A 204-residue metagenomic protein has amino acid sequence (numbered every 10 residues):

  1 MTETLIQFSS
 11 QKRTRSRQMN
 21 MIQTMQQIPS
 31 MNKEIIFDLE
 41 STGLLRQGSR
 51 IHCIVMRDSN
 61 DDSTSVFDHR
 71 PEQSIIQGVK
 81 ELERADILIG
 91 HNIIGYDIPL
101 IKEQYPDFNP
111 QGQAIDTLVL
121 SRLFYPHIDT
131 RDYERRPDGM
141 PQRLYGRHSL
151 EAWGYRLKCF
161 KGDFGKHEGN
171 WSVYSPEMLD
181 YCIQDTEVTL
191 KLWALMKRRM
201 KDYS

Functional and structural regions predicted by a protein language model:
T4-L144: Conserved RNase H-like, two-metal-ion catalytic cores of nucleic-acid enzymes
G112, D163-F164: A generic structural-conservation signal
L120, G162, E168-S204: Mixed-charge, glycine-rich, non-catalytic linkers/tails in nucleic-acid processing enzymes
L144-E151, I183-T186: Amphipathic alpha-helical transducer elements in NTP-driven molecular machines
Y155-F160: Glycine-rich, acidic and aromatic/proline-enriched surface loops and short helix-turn segments that act as binding
